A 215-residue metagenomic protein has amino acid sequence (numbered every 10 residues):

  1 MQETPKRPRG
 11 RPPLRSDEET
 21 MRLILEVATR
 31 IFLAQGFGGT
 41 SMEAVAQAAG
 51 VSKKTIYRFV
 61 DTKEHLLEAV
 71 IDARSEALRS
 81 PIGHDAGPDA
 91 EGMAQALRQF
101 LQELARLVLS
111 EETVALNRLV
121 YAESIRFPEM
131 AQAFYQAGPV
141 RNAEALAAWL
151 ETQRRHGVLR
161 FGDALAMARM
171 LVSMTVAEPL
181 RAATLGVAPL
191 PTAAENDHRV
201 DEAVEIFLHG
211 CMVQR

Functional and structural regions predicted by a protein language model:
M1-Q35, G39-V51, R58-H65: Basic, helix-initiating cap at the start of DNA-binding domains
M1-R11, Q99, E103, A148-H156 (+2 more regions): C-terminal peripheral helix-coil segments that are non-catalytic and often amphipathic
F37-G38, M130, L159: Conserved hydrophobic residue
K63, V70, R74, M93 (+5 more regions): Hydrophobic/aromatic residues within well-ordered alpha-helical segments
E68-F100, R106-V108, L146, T152: Amphipathic alpha-helical linker/stalk segments
A94-R126, M130, T175-L180, H209 (+1 more regions): Helical hydrophobic small-molecule/effector-binding pocket
Q95, L107, A115, L119 (+3 more regions): Amphipathic alpha-helical packing segments from all-alpha helical-bundle domains
R160, A164-A168: Membrane-interface starts of transmembrane alpha-helices
